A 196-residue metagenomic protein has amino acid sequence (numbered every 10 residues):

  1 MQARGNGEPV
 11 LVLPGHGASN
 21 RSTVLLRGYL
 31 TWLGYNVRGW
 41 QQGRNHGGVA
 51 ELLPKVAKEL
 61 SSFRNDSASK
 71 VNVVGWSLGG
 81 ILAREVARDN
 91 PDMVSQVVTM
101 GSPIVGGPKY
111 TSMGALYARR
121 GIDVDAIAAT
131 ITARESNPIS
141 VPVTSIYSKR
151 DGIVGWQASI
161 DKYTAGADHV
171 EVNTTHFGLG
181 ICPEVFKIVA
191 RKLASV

Functional and structural regions predicted by a protein language model:
M1-G5: Short boundary motifs at domain starts and secondary-structure transition points
N6-R21, L25, Y29-W40, G47-V141 (+1 more regions): Serine-dependent carboxylesterase/thioesterase catalytic core of lipase-like alpha/beta-hydrolase/SGNH enzymes
S19, S148-V154, F177: Acidic catalytic loop of the alpha/beta-hydrolase fold
T31, K149-A167: Conserved loop-alpha-helix segment in the C-terminal half of the alpha/beta-hydrolase fold that carries the catalytic
Q42-H46, N173-L179: Histidine-bearing beta->alpha loop at or near hydrolase active sites
L53, I181-L193: Post-His helix in hydrolase/transferase enzymes
E59, F63, I188-V196: C-terminal alpha-helix
A118, E135-S140, S148, G166 (+2 more regions): Alpha/beta hydrolase fold serine-hydrolase catalytic domain that processes acyl esters and thioesters
